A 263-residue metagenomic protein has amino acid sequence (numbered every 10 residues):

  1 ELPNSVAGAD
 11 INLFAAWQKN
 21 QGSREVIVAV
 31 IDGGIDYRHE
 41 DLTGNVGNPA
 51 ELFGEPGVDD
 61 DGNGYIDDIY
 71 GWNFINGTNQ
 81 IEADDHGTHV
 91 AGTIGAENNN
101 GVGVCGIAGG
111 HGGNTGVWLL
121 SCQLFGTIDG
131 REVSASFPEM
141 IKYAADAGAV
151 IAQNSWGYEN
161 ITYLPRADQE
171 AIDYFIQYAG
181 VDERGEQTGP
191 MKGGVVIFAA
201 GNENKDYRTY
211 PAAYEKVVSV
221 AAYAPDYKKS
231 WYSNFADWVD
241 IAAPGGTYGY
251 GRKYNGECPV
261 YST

Functional and structural regions predicted by a protein language model:
E1-A9, G47-G62, N76, Q80 (+2 more regions): Surface-exposed intrinsically disordered loops and tails
E1-I27, I35-D41, N45, N73 (+1 more regions): Protease zymogen maturation seam
K19-R24, H111-T115, A144-A147, T188-K192 (+2 more regions): Extracellular/periplasmic catalytic domains that process cell-envelope and extracellular macromolecules
V26, G33, F53-G54, G62 (+3 more regions): Subtilisin-like peptidase catalytic core
D32, G201: Active-site glycine-centered loops adjacent to acidic/histidine catalytic or metal-binding residues that shape
Y163-V195, K216: Catalytic-core regions built around general acid/base machinery
N202-Y207: Active-site environment of divalent metal-dependent phosphoester hydrolases
T209-T263: Extracellular S/T/G-rich loop segment that most often corresponds to the catalytic His/Ser-adjacent loop
